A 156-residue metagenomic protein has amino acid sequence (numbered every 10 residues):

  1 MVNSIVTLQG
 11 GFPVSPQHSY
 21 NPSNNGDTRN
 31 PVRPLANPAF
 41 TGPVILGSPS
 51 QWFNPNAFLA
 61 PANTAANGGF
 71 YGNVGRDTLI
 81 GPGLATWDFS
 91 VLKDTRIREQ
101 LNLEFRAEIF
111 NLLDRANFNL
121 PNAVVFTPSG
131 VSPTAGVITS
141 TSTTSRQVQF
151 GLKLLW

Functional and structural regions predicted by a protein language model:
M1-W156: Short, solvent-exposed micro-motifs at the edges of structured domains
